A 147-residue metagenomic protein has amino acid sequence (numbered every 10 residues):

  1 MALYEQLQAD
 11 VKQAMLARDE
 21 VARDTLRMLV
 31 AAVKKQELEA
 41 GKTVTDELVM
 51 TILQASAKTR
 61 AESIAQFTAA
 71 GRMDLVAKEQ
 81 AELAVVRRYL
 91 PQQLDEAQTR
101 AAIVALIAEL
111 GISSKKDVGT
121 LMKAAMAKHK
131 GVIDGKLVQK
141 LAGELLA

Functional and structural regions predicted by a protein language model:
M1-A147: Charged, compositionally biased, marginally structured helical/coil segments
